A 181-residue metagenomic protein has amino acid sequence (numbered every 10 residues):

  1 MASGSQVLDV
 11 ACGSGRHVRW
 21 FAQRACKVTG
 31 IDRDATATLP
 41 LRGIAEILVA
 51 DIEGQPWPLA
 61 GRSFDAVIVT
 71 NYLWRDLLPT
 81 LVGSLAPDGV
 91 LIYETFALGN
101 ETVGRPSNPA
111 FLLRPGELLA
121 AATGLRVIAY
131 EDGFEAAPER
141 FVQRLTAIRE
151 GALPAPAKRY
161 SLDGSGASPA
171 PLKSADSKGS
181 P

Functional and structural regions predicted by a protein language model:
S5-G13: Conserved class I S-adenosyl-L-methionine
S14-G54: Class I SAM-dependent methyltransferase SAM/SAH-binding core
W57-A66: A short acidic, Gly/Pro-enriched loop at the edge of an enzyme's catalytic core that lines a small-molecule cofactor
L73-G83: A short, conserved alpha-helix within the catalytic core of class I
R75, F96-E101, F134-E135: Short "lid" loop at the C-terminus of a central beta-strand within the Rossmann-like core of SAM-dependent
G89-F96: Conserved beta-strand signature within the Rossmann-like core of class I S-adenosyl-L-methionine
A110-G124, A129: Short alpha-helix
A136-K173, G179-P181: Core SAM-dependent methyltransferase catalytic element
